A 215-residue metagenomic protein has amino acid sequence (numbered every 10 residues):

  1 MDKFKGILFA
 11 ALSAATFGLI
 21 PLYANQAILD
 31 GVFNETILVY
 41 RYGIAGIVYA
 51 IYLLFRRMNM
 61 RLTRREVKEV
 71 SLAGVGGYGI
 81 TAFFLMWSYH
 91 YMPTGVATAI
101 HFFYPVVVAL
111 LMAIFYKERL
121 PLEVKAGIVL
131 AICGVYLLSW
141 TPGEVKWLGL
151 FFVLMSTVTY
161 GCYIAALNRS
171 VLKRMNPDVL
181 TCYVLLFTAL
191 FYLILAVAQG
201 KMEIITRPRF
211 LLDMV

Functional and structural regions predicted by a protein language model:
M1-T36, Y40, E144-R169, L190-I194 (+1 more regions): Glycine-/small-residue-enriched transmembrane alpha-helix faces in small-molecule transporters and effluxers
I7-A10, V70-G74, M86, T98 (+3 more regions): Residue-level signature of transmembrane alpha-helical cores of multipass secondary-active transporters and flippases
L12, Y40, A73, I100-F103 (+4 more regions): Hydrophobic core positions of alpha-helical segments in small-molecule transporters and transporter systems
T16-P21, L53-H101, L137, V215: Specific transmembrane alpha-helical segments of multi-pass solute transporters/efflux pumps, especially DMT/EamA
L29-I80, V107-V108, T159-A166, T181-G200: Transmembrane alpha-helices of multi-pass small-molecule transport proteins
T36-I47, L85-R119, S156: Specific alpha-helical transmembrane segments that line the substrate/conduction pathway and gating interfaces
Y49, L111, L120-W140, F152 (+2 more regions): Hydrophobic transmembrane alpha-helices of multi-pass small-molecule transport proteins
W87-M92, S139-L148, G200-T206: Membrane-interface helix caps and helix-loop-helix hairpins in membrane proteins
